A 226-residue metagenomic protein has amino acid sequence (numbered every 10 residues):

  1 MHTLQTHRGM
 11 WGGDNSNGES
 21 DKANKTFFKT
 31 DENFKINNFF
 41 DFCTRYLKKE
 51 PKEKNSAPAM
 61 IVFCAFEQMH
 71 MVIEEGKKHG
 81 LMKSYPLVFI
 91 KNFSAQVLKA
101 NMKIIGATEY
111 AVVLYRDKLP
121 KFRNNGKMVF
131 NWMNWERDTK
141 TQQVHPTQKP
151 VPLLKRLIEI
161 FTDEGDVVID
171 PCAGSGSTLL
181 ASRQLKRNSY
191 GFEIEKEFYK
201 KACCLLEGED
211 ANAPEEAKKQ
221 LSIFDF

Functional and structural regions predicted by a protein language model:
M1-F192, E197-Y199: Core catalytic lobe of class I
A202-C203: Conserved SAM-binding loop
E207-G208: Catalytic-site neighborhood detector that most strongly recognizes the C-terminal catalytic loop/helix of tyrosine
A217-F226: Short acidic, low-complexity intrinsically disordered linear motifs used for protein-protein interactions
